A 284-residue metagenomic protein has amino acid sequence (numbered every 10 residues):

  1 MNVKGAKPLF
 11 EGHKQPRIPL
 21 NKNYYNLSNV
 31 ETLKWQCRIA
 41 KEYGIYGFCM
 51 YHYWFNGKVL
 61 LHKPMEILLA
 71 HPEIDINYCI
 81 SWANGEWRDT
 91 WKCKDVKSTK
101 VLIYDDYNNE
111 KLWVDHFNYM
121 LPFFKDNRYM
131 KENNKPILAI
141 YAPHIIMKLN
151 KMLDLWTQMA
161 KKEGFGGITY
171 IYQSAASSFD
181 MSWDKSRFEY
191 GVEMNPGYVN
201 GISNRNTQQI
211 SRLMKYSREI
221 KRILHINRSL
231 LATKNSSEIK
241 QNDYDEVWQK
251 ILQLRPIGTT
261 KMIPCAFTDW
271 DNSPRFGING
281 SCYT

Functional and structural regions predicted by a protein language model:
M1-T284: Glycan-processing catalytic domains of CAZymes
